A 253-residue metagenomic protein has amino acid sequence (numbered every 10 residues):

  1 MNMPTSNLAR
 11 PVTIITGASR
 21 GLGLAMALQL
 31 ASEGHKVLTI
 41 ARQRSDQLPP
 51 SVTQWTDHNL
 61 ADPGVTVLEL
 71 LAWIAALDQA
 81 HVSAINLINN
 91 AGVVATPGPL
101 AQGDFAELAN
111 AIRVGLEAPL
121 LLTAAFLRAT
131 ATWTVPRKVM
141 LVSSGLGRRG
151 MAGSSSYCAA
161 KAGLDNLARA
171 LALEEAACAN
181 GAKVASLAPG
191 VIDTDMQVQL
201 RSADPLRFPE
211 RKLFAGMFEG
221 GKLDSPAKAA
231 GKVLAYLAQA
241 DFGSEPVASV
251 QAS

Functional and structural regions predicted by a protein language model:
S19-R20: Conserved glycine-rich cofactor-binding loop
E33-L48: Conserved glycine-rich Rossmann-like NAD(P)H-binding loop of the short-chain dehydrogenase/reductase
S51-V65: Rossmann-fold cofactor-recognition segment
S83, V93-A109, R128, G153: Conserved mid-core segment of classical short-chain dehydrogenase/reductases
D104-L120, L164: Catalytic Tyr-X3-Lys loop
T123, A160: Active-site helix of classical SDR
S144: Residue(s) in the substrate-gating loop at a strand-loop-helix junction that position the organic substrate next
A182, S186-P189, T194, S202-S253: C-terminal helical subdomain
